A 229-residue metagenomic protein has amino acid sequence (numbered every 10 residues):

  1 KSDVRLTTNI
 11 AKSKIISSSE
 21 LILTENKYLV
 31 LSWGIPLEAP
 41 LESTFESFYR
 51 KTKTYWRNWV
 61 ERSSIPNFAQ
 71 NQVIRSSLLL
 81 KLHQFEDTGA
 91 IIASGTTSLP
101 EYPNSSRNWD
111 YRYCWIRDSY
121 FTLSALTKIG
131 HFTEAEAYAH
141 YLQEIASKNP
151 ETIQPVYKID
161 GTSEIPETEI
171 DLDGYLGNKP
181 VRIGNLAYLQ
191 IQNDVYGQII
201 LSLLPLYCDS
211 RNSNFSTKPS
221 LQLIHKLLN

Functional and structural regions predicted by a protein language model:
K1-N229: Acidic, mature catalytic/reactive cores of soluble proteins
